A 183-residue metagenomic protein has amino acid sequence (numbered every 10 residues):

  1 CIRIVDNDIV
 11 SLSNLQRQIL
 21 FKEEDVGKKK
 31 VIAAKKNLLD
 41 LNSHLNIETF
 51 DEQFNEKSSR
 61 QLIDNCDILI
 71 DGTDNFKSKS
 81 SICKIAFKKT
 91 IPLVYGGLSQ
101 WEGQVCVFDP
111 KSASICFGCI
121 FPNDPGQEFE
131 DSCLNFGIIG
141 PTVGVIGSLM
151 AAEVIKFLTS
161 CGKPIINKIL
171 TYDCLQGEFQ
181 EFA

Functional and structural regions predicted by a protein language model:
C1-A183: Adenine nucleotide-associated cytosolic modules
